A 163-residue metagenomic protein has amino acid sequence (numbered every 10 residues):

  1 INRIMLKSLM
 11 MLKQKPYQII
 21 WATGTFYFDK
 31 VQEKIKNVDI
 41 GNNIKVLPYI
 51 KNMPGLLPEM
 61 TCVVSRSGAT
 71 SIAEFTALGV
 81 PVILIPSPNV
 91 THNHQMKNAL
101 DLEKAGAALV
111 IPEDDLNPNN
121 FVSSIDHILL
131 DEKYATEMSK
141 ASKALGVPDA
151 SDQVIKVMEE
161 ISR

Functional and structural regions predicted by a protein language model:
I1-C62, M96-L100, K104, I111-F121: Donor-nucleotide binding loops and adjacent catalytic segments primarily of GT-B fold Leloir glycosyltransferases
S8, K34, S124, M138-A141 (+1 more regions): A ubiquitous structural signal for well-ordered alpha-helices
M53-Q95: A donor-sugar binding/catalytic signature common to diverse glycosyltransferases and related nucleotide-sugar
E103-V110, N120-I128, E137-A141: Amphipathic alpha-helical segments at domain termini/boundaries
I125, L129-K133, M158-R163: Short, hydrophobic alpha-helical segments
Y134-P148: A short, well-ordered alpha-helix in the C-terminal region of glycosyltransferases
V147-R163: C-terminal alpha-helical cap of glycosyltransferases
